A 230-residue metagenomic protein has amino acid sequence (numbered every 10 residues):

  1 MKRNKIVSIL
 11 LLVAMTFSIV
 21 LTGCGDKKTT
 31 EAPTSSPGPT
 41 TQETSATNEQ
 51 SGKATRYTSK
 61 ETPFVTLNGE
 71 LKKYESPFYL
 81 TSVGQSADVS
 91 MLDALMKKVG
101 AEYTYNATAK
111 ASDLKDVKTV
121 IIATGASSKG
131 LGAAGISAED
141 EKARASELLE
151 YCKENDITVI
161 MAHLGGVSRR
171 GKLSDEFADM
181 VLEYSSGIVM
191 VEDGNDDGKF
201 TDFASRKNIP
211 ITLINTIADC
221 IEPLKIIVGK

Functional and structural regions predicted by a protein language model:
M1-L10: Bacterial N-terminal signal peptides that target proteins for export
I6, V20-Q42: Bacterial lipoprotein signal-peptidase II cleavage site
M15-I19: Hydrophobic core
G25-K28, S51-K72, G194-K230: Charged, low-complexity C-terminal accessory regions
L71-K98: Short, charged N-terminal beta->alpha structural module
M96-D116: A short, well-structured beta->alpha microelement
G132-D156, A204-I211: A short, gly/pro- and small-residue-rich
R170-E192: Short, electropositive alpha-helical surface patch
